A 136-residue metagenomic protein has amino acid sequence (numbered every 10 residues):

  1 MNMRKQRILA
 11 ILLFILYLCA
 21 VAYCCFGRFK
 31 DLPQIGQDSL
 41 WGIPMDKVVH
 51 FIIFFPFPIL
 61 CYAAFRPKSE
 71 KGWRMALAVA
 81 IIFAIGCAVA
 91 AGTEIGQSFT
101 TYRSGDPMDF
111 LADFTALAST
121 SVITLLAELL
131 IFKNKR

Functional and structural regions predicted by a protein language model:
M1-F65, I82: "…centered on the first transmembrane helix and the immediately adjacent amphipathic helix/loop
M1-R28, M108-R136: Terminal transmembrane helix and immediately flanking juxtamembrane interfaces of multi-pass membrane proteins
M3, I35-I43, E70-A78, T101-G105 (+1 more regions): Membrane-helix interfacial "entry" motifs
K30, F65-W73, G96, T100 (+3 more regions): Membrane-interfacial segments
D31-D38, A90-A118: Interfacial helix-loop-helix junctions of multi-pass membrane proteins
F51, V79, F83, D106-D109 (+1 more regions): Hydrophobic alpha-helical transmembrane segments of integral membrane proteins, especially multi-pass transporters
I52-S69, T115-I131: Membrane-interfacial alpha-helical segments at the cytosolic side of multi-pass membrane proteins
G72-A91: Membrane-embedded alpha-helical segments that form the functional core of polytopic membrane enzymes, especially those
